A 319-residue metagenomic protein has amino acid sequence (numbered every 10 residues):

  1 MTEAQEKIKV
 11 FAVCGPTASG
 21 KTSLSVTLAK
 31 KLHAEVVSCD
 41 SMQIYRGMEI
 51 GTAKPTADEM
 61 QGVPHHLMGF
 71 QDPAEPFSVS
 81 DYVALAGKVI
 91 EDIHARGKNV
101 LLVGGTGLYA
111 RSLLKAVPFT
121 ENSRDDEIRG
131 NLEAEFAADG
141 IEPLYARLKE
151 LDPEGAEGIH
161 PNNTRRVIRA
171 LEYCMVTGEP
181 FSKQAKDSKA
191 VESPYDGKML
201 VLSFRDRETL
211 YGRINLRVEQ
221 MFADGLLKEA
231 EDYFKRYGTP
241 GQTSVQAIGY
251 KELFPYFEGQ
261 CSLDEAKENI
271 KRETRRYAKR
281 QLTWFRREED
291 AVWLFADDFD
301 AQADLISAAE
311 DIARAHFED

Functional and structural regions predicted by a protein language model:
M1-D319: Phosphate/pyrophosphate-binding catalytic cores of soluble transferases and nucleic-acid-acting enzymes
